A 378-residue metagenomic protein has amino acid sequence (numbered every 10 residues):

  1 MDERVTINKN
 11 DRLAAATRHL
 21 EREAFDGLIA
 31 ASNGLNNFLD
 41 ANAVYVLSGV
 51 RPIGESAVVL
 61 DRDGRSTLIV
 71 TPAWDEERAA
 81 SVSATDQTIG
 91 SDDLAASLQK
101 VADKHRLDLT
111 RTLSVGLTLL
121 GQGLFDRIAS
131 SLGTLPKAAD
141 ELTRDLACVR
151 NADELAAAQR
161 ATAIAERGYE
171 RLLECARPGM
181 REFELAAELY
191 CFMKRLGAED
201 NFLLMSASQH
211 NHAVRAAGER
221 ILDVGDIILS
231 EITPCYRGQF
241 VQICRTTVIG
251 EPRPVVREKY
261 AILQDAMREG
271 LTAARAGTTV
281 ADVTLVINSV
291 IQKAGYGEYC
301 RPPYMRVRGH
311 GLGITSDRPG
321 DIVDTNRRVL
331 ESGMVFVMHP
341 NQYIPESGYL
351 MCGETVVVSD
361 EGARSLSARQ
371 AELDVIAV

Functional and structural regions predicted by a protein language model:
M1-V378: Active-site neighborhoods and metal-handling regions in enzymes and metal-associated proteins
